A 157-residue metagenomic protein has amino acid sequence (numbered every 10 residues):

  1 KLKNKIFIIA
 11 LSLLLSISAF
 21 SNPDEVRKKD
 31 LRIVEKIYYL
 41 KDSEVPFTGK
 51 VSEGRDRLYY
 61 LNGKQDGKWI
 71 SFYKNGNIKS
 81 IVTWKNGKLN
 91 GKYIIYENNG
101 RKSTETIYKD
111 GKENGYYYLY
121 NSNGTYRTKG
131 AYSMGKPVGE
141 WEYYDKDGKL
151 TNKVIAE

Functional and structural regions predicted by a protein language model:
K1-I8: Bacterial N-terminal signal peptides that target proteins for export
I8-S18: Bacterial N-terminal signal peptides
I17-E157: Glycine/tyrosine- and acidic-biased, solvent-exposed loop/turn segments at the edges of beta-strands
